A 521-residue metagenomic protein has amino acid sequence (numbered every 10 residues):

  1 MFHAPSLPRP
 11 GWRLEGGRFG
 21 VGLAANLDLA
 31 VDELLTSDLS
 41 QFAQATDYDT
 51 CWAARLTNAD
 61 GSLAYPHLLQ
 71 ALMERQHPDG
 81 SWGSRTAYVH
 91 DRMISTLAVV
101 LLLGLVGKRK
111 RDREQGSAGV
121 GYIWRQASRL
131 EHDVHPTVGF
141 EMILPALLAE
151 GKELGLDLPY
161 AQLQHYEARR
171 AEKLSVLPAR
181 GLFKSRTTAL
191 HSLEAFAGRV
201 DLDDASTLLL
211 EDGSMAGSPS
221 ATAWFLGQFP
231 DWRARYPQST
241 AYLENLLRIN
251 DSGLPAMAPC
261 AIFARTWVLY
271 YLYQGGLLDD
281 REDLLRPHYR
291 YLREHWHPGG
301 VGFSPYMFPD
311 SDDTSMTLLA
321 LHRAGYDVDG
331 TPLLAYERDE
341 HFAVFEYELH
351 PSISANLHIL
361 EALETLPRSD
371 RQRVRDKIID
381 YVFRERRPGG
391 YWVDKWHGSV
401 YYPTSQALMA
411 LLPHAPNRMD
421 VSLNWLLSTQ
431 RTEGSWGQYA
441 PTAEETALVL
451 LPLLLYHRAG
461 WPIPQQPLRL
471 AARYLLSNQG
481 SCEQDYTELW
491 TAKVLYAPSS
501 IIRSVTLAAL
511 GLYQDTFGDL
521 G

Functional and structural regions predicted by a protein language model:
F2-G22, L39-H67, S84-E114, R129-E194 (+7 more regions): An alpha-helical repeat/solenoid feature that recognizes helix-turn-helix modules
A24-L29, F196-V200, V328-Y336: Helix-turn-helix repeat elements of alpha-solenoid scaffolds
A30-L34, L72, G119, I123 (+7 more regions): Buried hydrophobic core positions in alpha-solenoid tandem helical repeats
P78-W82: Nucleic acid-processing catalytic cores of prokaryotic defense/repair systems
R125, R248, E294-H297, R338 (+2 more regions): Amphipathic alpha-helical segments of tetratricopeptide repeats
H191-S206: Edge strands and adjacent loops of beta-rich recognition modules
L247-G253: Terminal amphipathic helices with adjacent charged low-complexity linkers/tails
H288-Y289, R293-S304: Outer-membrane beta-barrel channel domains
